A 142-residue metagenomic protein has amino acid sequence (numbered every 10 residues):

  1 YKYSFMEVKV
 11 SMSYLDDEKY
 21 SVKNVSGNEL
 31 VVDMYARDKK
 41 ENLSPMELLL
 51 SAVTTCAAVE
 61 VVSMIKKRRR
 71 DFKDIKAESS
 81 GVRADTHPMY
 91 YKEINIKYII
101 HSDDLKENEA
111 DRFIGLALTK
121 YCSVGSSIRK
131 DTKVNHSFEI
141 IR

Functional and structural regions predicted by a protein language model:
Y1-Y3: Intrinsic-disorder-associated, low-complexity terminal segments enriched in Asp/Asn/His/Tyr and depleted of Lys/Arg
F5-S51, V62-R142: Extended beta-strand/beta-hairpin segments
C56: Alpha-helical metal-binding/catalytic segments enriched in His/Glu/Asp
